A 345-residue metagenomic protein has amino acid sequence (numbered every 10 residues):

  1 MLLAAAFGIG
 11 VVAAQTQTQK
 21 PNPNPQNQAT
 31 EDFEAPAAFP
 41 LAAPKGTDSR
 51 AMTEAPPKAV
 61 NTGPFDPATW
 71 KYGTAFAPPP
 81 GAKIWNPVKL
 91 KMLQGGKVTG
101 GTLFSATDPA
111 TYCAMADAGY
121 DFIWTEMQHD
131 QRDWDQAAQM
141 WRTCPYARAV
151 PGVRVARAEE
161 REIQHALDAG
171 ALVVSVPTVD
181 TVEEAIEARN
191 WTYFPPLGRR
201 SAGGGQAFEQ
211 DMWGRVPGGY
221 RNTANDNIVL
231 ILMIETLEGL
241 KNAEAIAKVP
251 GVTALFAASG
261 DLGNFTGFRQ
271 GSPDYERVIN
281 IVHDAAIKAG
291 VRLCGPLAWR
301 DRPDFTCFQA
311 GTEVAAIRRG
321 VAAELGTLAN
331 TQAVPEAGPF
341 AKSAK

Functional and structural regions predicted by a protein language model:
M1-G10: Bacterial N-terminal signal peptides
Q15-K345: Expand to "…catalyze enediolate/carbanion chemistry for C-C bond making/breaking, isomerization, decarboxylation
